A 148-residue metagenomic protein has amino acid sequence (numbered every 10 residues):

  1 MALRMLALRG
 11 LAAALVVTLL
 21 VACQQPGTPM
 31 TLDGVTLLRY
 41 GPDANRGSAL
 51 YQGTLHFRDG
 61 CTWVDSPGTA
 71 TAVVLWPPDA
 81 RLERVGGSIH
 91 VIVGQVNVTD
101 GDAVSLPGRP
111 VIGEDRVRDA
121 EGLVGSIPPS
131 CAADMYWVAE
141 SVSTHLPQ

Functional and structural regions predicted by a protein language model:
M1-A12: Bacterial N-terminal signal peptides that target proteins for export
L19-A22: C-terminal motif of bacterial Sec signal peptides marking the signal peptidase cleavage site
Q24-P26: Bacterial signal peptide processing site
L38-T71: Short, surface-exposed binding/anchoring microloops in extracellular/periplasmic proteins
A70-D79: A short macromolecule-binding patch
L82-I89: Short, structured beta-strand/loop micro-motifs enriched in basic residues and often containing a Trp
I92-G125: Flexible glycine-rich surface loops and low-complexity tracts that mediate binding to linear polymers
A120-Q148: Short peripheral tails and domain-boundary helices/loops at the edges of structured domains
